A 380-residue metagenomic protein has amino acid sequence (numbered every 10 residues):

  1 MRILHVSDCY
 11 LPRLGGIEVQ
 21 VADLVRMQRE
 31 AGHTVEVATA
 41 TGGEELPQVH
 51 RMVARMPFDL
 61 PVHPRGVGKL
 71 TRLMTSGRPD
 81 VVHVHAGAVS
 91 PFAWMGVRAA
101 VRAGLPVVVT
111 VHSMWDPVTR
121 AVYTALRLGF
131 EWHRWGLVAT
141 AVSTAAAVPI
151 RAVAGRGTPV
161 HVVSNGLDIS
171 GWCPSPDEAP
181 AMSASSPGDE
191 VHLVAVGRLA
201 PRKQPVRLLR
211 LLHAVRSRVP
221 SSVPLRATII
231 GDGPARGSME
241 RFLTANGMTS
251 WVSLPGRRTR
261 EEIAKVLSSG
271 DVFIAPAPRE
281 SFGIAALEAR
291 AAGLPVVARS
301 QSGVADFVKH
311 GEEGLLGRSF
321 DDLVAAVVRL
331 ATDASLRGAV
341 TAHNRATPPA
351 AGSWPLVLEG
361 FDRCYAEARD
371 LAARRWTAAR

Functional and structural regions predicted by a protein language model:
L4, A181-H213: Conserved donor-binding/catalytic core segment of Leloir-type glycosyltransferases
A145, G166: Carbohydrate-associated surface elements
E240-R258: Nucleotide-activated donor-binding/catalytic signature segment of Leloir-type glycosyltransferases, i.e., the conserved
R257-R258, K265-G270: Short alpha-helical donor nucleotide-sugar binding micro-motif in glycosyltransferases
P278: Aromatic "clamp/platform" in nucleotide-sugar-dependent glycosyltransferases that forms part of the donor/acceptor
P295-A298: Short hydrophobic beta-strand element within catalytic cores of glycosyltransferases and related nucleotide-activated
H310-D321, R329-A334: Conserved acidic donor-binding segment of nucleotide-sugar-dependent glycosyltransferases
L336-A351: A short, well-ordered alpha-helix in the C-terminal region of glycosyltransferases
